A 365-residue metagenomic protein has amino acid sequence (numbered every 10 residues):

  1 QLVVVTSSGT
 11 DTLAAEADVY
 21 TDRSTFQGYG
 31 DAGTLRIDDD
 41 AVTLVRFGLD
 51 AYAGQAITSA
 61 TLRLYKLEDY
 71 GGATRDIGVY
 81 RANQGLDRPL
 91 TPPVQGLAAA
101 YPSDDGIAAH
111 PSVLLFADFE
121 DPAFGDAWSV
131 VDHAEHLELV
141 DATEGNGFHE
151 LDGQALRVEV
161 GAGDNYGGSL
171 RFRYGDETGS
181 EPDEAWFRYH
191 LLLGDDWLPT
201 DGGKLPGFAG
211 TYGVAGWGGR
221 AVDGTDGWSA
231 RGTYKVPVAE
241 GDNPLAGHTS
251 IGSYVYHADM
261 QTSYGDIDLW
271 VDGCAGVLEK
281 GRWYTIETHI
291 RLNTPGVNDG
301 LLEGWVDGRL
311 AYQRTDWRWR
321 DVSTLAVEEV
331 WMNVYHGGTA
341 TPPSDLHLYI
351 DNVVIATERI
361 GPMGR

Functional and structural regions predicted by a protein language model:
Q1-V4, A60, V79, F187 (+2 more regions): Generic low-polarity alpha-helical segments
Q1-Y52, Y65-D69, R75-D87: Flexible, small-residue-rich N-terminal segments that precede or flank a structured functional core
A41-V42, Y52-L62, S180-W186: Extended extracellular/luminal ectodomain segments enriched in beta-structured repeat modules
R46, A51, S59, D118-D121 (+1 more regions): Extracellular/lumenal ectodomain signal focusing on beta-strand-rich modules and carbohydrate-recognition contexts
Q55, Y70-G72, P295-V297: A cross-taxa feature marking solvent-exposed loop/turn segments within ectodomains of secreted and single-pass membrane
S59, T74-D76, L301: Exposed beta-strand and adjacent loop surfaces of beta-rich binding modules that mediate intermolecular recognition
L62-D69, G194, R291: Sec-exported extracytoplasmic/periplasmic mature domains
R88-R365: Low-complexity, Ser/Thr/Pro/Gly-rich disordered linker/stalk regions
